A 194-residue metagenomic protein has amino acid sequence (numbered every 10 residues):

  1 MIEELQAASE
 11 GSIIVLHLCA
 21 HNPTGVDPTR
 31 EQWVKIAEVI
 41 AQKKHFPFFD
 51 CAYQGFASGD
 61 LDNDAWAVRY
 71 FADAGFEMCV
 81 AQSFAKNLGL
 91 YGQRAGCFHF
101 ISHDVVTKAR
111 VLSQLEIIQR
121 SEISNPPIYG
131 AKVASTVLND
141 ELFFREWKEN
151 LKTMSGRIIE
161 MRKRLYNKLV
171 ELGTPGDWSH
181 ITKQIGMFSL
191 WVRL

Functional and structural regions predicted by a protein language model:
M1-F56: Active-site phosphate-binding strand-loop segment of PLP-dependent enzymes
G25-R30, A57-A65, Y91-G92: A short acidic (Asp/Glu
T29, W33, D64-V68, L112 (+1 more regions): Amphipathic alpha-helical segments in well-structured domains
W33, G55-D64, I117-S124: Alpha-helical subdomain
K35-A37, D64-E77: Short, electropositive alpha-helical surface patch
D73-K148: Conserved core segment of the aminotransferase class I/II
E146-L194: Conserved PLP-binding catalytic core of the aspartate aminotransferase-like
